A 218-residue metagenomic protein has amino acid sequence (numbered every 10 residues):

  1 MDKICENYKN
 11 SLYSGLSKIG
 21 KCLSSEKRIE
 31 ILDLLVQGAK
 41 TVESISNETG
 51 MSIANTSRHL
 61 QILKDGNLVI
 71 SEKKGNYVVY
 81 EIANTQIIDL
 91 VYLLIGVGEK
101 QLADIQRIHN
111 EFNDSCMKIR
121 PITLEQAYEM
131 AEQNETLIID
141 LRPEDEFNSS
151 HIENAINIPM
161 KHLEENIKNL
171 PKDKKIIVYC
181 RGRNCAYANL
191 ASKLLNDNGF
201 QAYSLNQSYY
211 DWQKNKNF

Functional and structural regions predicted by a protein language model:
M1-L23: N-terminal leader segment of winged-helix/HTH proteins
G15-A54, V78-A83: N-terminal helix-turn-helix DNA-binding core of bacterial DNA-binding proteins
V42, E81-L137, L141-S149: Flexible, polar/low-complexity N-terminal or interdomain linker segments that lie immediately upstream of folded
N47, K64-D65: Alpha-helical residues within the helix-turn-helix
L60-Q61: Short, hydrophobic-biased segments on the C-terminal half of alpha helices that form "recognition helices"
D65-K74, E81: Beta-hairpin "wing" of winged helix-turn-helix
L68, L170-W212: Catalytic cysteine-centered active loop of the rhodanese-like fold, especially the PTP/DSP P-loop
Q126-N184, L190: Positively charged, proline/Ser/Thr-rich regional signature most characteristic of the Rhodanese/CDC25-like
